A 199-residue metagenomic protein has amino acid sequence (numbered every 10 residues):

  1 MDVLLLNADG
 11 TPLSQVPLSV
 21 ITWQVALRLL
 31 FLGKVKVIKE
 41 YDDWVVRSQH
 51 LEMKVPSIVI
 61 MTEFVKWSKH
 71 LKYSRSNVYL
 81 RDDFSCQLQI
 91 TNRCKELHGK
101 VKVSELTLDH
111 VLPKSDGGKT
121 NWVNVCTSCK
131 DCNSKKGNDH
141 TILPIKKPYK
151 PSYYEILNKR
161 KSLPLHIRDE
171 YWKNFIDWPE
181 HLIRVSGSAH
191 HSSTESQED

Functional and structural regions predicted by a protein language model:
M1-H70, E198-D199: Mixed-charge, low-complexity interaction segments
S14, L88, K114-S115: Hydrophobic positions within alpha-helical membrane elements
V37-I90, E155-N158, S162-H166, K173: Short, charged surface segments at domain edges that flank catalytic/cofactor-binding sites
H70-L106, C126-C132: Short cysteine-rich loop/turn motifs with clustered Cys
S74, V111-G117: Ferredoxin-like iron-sulfur electron-transfer modules
G99-P113, D139-K147: Short cysteine/histidine-rich zinc-coordinating motifs and their immediately flanking basic loops
K119, V123-D199: A detector for short metal-coordination/catalytic motifs
